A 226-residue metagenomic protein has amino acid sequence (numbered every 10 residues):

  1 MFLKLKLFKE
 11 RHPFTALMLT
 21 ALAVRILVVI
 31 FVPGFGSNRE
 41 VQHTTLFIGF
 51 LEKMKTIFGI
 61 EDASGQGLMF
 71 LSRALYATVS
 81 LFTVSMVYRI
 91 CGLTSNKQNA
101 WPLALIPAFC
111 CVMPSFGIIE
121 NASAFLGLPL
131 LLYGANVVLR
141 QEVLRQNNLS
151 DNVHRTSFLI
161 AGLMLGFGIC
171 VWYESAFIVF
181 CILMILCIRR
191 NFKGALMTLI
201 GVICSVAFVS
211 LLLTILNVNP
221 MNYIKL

Functional and structural regions predicted by a protein language model:
E10-S37, I169, I203-V218: Transmembrane signal-anchor helices characteristic of membrane glycosylation enzymes that use polyprenol
I26-I30, G65-Y76, S80, A104-L126 (+1 more regions): Aromatic- and kink-enriched transmembrane "portal" helix at the membrane-lumen/periplasm boundary that abuts
V32-F70: Extracytoplasmic catalytic/substrate-binding loops of multi-pass membrane glycan-assembly enzymes
L51, L126-Q146, S157-L165: Specific aromatic-rich, kink-prone transmembrane helix
A74-T94, L130-Y133: Transmembrane-helix motifs of polytopic, lipid-linked glycan transferases
V87-C111, L128-P129: Transmembrane-helix signature of polytopic, membrane-embedded enzymes that assemble or transfer cell-envelope glycans
T156-W172, C181-M184: Membrane-interface alpha helices of multi-pass inner-membrane proteins
F177-A207, L211, I215: Perimembrane helix-loop-helix junctions
